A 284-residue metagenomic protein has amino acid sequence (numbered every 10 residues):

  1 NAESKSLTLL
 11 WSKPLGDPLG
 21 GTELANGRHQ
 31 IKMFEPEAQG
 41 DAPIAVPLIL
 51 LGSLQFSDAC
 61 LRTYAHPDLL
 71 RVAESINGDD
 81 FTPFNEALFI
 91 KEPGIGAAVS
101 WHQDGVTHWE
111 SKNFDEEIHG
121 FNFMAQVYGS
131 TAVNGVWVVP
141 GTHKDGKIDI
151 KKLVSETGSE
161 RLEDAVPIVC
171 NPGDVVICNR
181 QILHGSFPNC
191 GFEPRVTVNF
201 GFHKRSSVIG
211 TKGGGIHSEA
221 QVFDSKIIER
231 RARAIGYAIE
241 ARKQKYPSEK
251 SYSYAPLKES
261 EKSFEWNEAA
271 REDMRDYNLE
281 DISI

Functional and structural regions predicted by a protein language model:
N1-W101, T107-W109: Non-heme Fe(II)-dependent double-stranded beta-helix
G16, I182-L183, F187-I284: Non-heme Fe(II)/2-oxoglutarate
I31-E35, Q103-G105, K151-D164, P194 (+1 more regions): Short, surface-exposed loop/helix-turn segments at secondary-structure junctions that function as lids/hinges flanking
C60, V72, W109-N113, M124-V127 (+2 more regions): Short helix-to-loop capping/linker segments positioned immediately adjacent to catalytic or ligand/cofactor-binding
N85-L88, F123-A125, V198-F202: A structural signal for short, well-ordered beta-strand segments
K91-P93, G141-G146, G201-S207: Short edge-strand/loop segments of extracellular domains
I95-Q103, E110-K112, V133-V139, K147-K151 (+2 more regions): A short secondary-structure junction signal
E117-G120, Y128-F187: Double-stranded beta-helix
